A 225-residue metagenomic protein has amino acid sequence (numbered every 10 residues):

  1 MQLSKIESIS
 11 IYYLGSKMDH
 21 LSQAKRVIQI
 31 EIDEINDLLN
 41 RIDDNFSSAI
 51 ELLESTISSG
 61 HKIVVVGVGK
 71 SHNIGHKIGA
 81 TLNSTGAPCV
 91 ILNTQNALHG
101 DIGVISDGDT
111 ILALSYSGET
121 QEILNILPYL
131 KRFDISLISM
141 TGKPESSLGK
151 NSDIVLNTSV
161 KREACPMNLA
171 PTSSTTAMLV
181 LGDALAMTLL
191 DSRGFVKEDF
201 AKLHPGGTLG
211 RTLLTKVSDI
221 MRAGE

Functional and structural regions predicted by a protein language model:
E7-K17: Short, Lys/Arg-enriched N-terminal segments with co-localized hydrophobic residues within the first ~10-30 amino acids
D19-H61: An N-terminal, well-structured beta->alpha segment
E34-L38, T110-L114, G224-E225: Short, basic, glycine/proline-bearing loop/turn elements
E54, H61-V180, A184-L190: Glycine-rich phosphate-binding loops that contact phosphosugars or nucleotide phosphates
P144, H204-T208, G224: Glycine-rich beta-alpha junction loops
R162, S192-K202, G210-T215: Short, structured loop/turn "capping" segments at alpha-beta junctions
R211-E225: Bateman/CBS regulatory modules and CBS-like beta-alpha motifs in cytosolic regions of diverse proteins
